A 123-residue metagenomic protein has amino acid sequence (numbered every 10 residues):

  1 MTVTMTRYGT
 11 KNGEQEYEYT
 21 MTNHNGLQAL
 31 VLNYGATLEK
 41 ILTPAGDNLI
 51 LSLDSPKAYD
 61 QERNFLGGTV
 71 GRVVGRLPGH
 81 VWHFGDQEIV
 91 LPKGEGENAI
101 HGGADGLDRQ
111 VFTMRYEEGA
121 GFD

Functional and structural regions predicted by a protein language model:
M1-D123: Surface-exposed acidic/polar loop and edge beta-strand patches at domain peripheries
